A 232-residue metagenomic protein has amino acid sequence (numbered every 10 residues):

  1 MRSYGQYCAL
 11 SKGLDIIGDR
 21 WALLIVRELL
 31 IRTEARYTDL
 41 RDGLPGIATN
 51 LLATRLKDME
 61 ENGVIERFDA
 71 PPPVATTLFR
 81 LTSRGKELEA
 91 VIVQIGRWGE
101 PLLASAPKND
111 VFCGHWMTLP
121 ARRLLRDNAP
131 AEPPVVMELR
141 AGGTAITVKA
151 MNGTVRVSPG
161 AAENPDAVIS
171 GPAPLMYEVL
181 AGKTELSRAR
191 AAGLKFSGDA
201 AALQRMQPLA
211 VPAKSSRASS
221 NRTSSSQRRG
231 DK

Functional and structural regions predicted by a protein language model:
C8-I47: N-terminal helix-turn-helix DNA-binding core of bacterial DNA-binding proteins
G18, P71-I95: Basic, amphipathic "hinge/linker" alpha-helix immediately C-terminal to the N-terminal HTH DNA-binding motif
N50: Key DNA-contact positions within bacterial/archaeal DNA-binding proteins
R55: Residues within the DNA-recognition helix of helix-turn-helix
R84-T147, A200-K232: Acidic, aliphatic-rich amphipathic alpha-helical segments
A162-K232: C-terminal interaction segments
